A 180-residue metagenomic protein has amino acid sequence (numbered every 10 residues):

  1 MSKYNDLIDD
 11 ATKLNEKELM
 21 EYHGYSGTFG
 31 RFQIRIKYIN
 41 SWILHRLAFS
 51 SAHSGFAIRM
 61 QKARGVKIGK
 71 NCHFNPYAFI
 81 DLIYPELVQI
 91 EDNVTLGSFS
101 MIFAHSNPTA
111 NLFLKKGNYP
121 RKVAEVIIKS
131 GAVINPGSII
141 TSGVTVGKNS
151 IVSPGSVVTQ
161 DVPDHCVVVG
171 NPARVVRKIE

Functional and structural regions predicted by a protein language model:
M1-R64, S106-T109, G131, N171-E180: Terminal amphipathic alpha-helical/low-complexity segments used for targeting or macromolecular assembly
S51, H73-F74: Conserved short histidine dyad/triad with adjacent acidic residue
I58-R59, N75-V146, N171-A173, K178-E180: Flexible, glycine/small-residue-enriched loop-and-beta-strand segment within the central core of proteins
G147-S150, P163-H165: Conserved catalytic segment of ABC-fold P-loop ATPases
I151-S153, V157: A generic "structured core" feature
Q160: Active-site nucleotide-sugar/metal-binding loop of Leloir-type enzymes
D164, V169-P172: Acidic, glycine-centered active-site loop in nucleotide-sugar glycosyltransferases
